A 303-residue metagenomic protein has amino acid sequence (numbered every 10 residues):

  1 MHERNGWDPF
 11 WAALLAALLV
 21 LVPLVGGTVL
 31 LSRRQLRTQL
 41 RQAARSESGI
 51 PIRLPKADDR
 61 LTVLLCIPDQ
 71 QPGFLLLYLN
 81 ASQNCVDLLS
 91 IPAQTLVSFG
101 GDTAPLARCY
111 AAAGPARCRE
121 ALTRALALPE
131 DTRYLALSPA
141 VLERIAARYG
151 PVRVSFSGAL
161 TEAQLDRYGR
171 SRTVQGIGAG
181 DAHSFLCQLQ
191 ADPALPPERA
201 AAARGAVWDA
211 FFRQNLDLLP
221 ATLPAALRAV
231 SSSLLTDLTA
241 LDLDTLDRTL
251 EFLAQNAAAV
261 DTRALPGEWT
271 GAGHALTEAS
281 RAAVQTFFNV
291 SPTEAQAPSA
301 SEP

Functional and structural regions predicted by a protein language model:
H2-L89, V284: Entry/capping segment at the start of metal-dependent catalytic domains with acidic active-site entry clusters
D58-R60, D69-F74, Q83-I91, R117 (+4 more regions): Extracytoplasmic
L61-T62, Q70, D87, T95-D102 (+1 more regions): C-terminal solvent-exposed extensions
G73, P115-T123, P139-E143, A147 (+5 more regions): Extracytoplasmic/secreted envelope proteins and their assembly/folding machinery, especially bacterial periplasmic
D87-A113, G158-R172: Flexible, solvent-exposed short loops/turns enriched in glycine
A104-A113, A127-R133, Q190-R199, N215-P220 (+3 more regions): Second-shell loop/turn segments in exported
A112-S171: Amphipathic, coiled-coil-like alpha-helical scaffolding segments used for oligomerization/assembly
A147-A229, P298: Flexible, polar/acidic helix-loop-strand segments at domain edges
